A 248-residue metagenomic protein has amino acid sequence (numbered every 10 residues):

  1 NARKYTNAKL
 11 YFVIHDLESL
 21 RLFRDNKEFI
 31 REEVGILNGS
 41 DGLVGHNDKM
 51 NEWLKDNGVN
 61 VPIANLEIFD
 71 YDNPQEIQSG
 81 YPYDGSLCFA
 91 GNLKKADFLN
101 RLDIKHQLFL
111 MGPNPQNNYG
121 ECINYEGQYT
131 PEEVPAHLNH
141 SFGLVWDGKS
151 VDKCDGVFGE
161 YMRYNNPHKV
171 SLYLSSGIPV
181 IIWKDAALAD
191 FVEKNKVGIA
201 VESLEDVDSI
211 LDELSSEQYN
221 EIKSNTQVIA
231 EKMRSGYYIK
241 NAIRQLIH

Functional and structural regions predicted by a protein language model:
N1-Y5: An aromatic- and histidine-rich active-site surface loop
N7, N26-G42: Membrane-proximal helix-turn-helix segments that form the acceptor-binding/catalytic region of lipid-linked
Y11-N26: A short, histidine- and acid-enriched strand-loop-helix "catalytic/donor-clamping" loop that lines the nucleotide-sugar
L22, N38-I63: A short, active-site helix/loop in glycosyltransferases that binds the activated sugar's phosphate group
Y71-N139: Conserved catalytic-core segment of nucleotide-activated headgroup transferases in glycan assembly
A136-S176, I182-D190: Nucleotide-sugar-dependent
N195-V201: A short acidic/histidine/glycine-rich donor-binding loop in glycosyltransferase catalytic cores
E202-E205, S209, S215-H248: A charged, aromatic-enriched C-terminal amphipathic alpha-helix characteristic of glycosyltransferases across folds
